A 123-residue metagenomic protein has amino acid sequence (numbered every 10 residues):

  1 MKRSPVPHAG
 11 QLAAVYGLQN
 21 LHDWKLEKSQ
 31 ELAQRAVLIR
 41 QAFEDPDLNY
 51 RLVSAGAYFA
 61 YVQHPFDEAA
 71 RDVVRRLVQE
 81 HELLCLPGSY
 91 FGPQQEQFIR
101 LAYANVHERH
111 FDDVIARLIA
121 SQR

Functional and structural regions predicted by a protein language model:
M1-V6, Y90-F91: Active-site PLP-lysine loop of aminotransferase-like
H8-E27, P65-F66: Amphipathic alpha-helix from the class-I
Q11, V15, E31-R40, Y50-H64 (+1 more regions): Conserved glycine-rich beta-strand-loop-beta hairpin in the small C-terminal domain of fold type I
L12-Y16, E31, L38, D72 (+3 more regions): Alpha-helical elements of Rossmann-like donor-binding domains used by nucleotide-donor carbohydrate transfer enzymes
W24, E31-R35, A69, H110: Soluble or luminal CAZymes and related metallo-dependent hydrolases
D47-R51, L84-S89: A short linear hydrophobic-aromatic micro-motif
V62-F66, Y103-N105: Short beta-strand-to-loop capping motifs
R76-C85, F91-R123: PLP-dependent enzyme catalytic core of the Aspartate aminotransferase-like
